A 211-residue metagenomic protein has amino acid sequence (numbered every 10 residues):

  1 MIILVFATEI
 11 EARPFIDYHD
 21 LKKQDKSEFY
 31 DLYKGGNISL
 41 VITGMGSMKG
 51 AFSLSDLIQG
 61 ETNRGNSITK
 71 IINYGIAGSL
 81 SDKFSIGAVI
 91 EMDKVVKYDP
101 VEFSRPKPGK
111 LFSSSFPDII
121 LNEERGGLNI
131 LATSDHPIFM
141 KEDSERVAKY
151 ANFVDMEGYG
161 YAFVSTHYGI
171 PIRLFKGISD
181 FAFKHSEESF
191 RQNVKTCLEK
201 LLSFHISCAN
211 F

Functional and structural regions predicted by a protein language model:
M1-I3, I38: Extreme N-terminal starter segment of soluble prokaryotic enzymes
F6-T8, G44: Structural motif
T8-E9, G158: Helix N-cap/beta->alpha junction signal
E11-F15, K49: Short N-terminal binding/cap micro-motifs at the start of the first secondary-structure element
P14-K22: Short, aromatic/basic amphipathic alpha-helical patches
E28-F211: Glycine-rich phosphate- or other oxyanion-binding loops that anchor nucleotides, phosphorylated ligands
